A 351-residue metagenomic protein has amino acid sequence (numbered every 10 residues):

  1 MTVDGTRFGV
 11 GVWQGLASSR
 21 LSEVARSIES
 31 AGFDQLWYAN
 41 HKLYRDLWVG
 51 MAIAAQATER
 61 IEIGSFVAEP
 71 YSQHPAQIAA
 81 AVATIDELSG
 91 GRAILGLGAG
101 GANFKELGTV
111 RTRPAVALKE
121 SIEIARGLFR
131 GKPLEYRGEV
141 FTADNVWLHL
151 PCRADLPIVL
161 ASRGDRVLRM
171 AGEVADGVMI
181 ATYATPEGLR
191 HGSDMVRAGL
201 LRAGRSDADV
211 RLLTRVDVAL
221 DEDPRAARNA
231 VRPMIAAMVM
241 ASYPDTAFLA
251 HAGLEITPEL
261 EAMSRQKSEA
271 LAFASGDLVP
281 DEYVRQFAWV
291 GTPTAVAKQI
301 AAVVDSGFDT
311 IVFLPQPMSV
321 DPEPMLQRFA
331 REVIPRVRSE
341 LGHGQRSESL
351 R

Functional and structural regions predicted by a protein language model:
M1-F66, L156, S347-R351: N-terminal beta1-alpha1-beta2 module of alpha/beta enzyme domains
M1-T2, T112-W147, L189-D305, R338-R351: An alpha-helical appendage that flanks or caps ligand/catalytic pockets
T6-S19, A68-P75, C152-R163, V218-D221 (+1 more regions): Active-site mouth loops of central-metabolism enzymes
T6-V12, L36-Y38, E62-F66, A93-L97 (+4 more regions): Hydrophobic faces of well-ordered beta-strands that scaffold small-molecule active sites in alpha/beta enzyme cores
L16-I28, I78-A81, S162-M170, V231 (+1 more regions): Short, acidic/polar
G32, A54, I85, A125 (+5 more regions): Conserved, mostly hydrophobic/aromatic
Q35-A57, E69, G101-K105, Y183-P186 (+1 more regions): Glycine-rich, proline-tolerant flexible connector loops at the mouths of alpha/beta enzymes
W48-A68, S72, S121-I124, L128 (+3 more regions): Alpha-helix-loop-beta-strand connector modules within alpha/beta enzyme cores
